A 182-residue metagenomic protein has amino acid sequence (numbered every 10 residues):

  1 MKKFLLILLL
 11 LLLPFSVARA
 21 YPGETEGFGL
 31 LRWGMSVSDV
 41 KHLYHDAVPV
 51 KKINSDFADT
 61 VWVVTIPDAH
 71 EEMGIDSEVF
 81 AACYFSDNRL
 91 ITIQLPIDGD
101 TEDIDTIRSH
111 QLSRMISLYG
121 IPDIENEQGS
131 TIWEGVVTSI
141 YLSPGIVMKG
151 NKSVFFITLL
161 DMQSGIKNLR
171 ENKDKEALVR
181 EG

Functional and structural regions predicted by a protein language model:
F4-A18: Sec-dependent N-terminal signal peptides
A20-T65, T92-G182: Non-cytosolic coordination micro-motifs
V64-M73: Short, mixed-charge, low-aromatic patches
M73-V79: Amphipathic hydrophobic-ligand
V79-Y84, P144-I146: Hydrophobic/aromatic beta-strand elements that line small-molecule binding cavities or substrate pockets in beta-rich
Y84-F85, N126: Generic beta-strand structural signal
